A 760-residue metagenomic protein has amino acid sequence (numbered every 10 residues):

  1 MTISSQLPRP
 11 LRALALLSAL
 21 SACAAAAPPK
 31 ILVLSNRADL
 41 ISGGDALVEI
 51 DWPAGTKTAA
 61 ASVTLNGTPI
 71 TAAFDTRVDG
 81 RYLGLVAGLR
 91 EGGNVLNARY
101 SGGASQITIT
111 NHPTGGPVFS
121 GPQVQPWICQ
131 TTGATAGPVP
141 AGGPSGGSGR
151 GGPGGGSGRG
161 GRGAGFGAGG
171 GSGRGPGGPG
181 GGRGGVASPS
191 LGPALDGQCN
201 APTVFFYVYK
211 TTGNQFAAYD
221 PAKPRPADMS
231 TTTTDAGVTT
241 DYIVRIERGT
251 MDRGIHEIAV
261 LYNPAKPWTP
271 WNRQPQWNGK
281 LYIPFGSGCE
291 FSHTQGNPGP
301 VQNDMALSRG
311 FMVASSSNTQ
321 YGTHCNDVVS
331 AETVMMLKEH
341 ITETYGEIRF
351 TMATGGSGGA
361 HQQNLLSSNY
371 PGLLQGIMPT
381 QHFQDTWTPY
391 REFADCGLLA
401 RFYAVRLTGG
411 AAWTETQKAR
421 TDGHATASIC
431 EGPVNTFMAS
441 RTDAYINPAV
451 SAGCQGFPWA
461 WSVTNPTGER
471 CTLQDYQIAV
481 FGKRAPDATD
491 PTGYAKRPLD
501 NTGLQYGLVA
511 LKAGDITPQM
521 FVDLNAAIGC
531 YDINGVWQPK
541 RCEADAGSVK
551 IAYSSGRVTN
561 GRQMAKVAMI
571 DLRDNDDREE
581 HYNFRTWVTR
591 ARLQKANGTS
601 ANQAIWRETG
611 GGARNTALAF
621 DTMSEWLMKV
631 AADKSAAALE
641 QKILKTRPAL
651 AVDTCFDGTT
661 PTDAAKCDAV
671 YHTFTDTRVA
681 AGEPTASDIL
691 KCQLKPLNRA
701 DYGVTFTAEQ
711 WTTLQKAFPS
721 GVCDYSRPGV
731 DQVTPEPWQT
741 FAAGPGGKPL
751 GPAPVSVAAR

Functional and structural regions predicted by a protein language model:
M1-T2, G43: Intervening/peripheral non-core polypeptide segments
T2-L14: Bacterial N-terminal signal peptides that target proteins for export
R12-A22: Bacterial N-terminal signal peptides
A27-R760: C-terminal His-loop and adjacent cap/lid subdomain of alpha/beta-hydrolase
